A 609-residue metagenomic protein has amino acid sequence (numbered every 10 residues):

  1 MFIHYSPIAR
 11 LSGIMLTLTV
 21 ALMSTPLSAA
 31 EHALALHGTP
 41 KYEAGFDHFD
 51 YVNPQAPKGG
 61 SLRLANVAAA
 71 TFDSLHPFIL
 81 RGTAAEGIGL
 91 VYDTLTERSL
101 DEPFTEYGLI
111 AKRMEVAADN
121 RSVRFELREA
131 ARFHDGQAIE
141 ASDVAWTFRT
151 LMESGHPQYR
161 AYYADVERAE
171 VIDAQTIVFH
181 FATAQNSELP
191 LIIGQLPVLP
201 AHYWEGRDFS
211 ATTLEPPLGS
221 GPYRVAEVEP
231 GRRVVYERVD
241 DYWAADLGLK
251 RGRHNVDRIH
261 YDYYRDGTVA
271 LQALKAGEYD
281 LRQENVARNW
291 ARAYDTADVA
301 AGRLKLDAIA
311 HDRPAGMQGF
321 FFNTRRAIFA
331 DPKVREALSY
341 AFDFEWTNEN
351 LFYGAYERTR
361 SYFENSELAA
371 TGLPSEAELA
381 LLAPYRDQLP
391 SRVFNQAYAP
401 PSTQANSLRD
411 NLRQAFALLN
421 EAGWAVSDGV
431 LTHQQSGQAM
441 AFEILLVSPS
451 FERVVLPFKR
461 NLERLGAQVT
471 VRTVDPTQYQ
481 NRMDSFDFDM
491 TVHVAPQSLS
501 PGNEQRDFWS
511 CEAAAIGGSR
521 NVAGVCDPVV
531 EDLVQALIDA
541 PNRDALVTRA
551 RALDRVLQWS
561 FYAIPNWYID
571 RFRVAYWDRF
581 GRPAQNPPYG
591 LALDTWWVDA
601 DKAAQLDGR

Functional and structural regions predicted by a protein language model:
A29-A118, W146-R149, L218: N-terminal lobe/hinge region of extracytoplasmic solute-binding protein
E31-A33, N66, A70, G82-T83 (+7 more regions): Detector for C-terminal structural segments
Y42, V52, A56-P57, I79-A85 (+7 more regions): Aromatic- and charge-enriched surface segment that lines or borders ligand/interaction sites
E86-F104, I193-H260, R265-V269, A276 (+2 more regions): Gly/Pro-rich hinge or "lid" segments in bacterial periplasmic/extracellular proteins
G108-K112, H134, I139, H180-L199 (+4 more regions): Aromatic-rich, solvent-exposed beta-strand/loop patch
E126, R160-E205, S220-E229, L373-Q388 (+1 more regions): Surface-exposed binding/hinge segments that line and control ligand-binding clefts or catalytic entry sites
R128, A211, A244-Y294, E336 (+4 more regions): Ligand-site clamp/hinge motif
R168-A169, A226-E237, D262-R326, K333-A337 (+3 more regions): Extracellular/periplasmic solute-recognition and catalytic clefts
